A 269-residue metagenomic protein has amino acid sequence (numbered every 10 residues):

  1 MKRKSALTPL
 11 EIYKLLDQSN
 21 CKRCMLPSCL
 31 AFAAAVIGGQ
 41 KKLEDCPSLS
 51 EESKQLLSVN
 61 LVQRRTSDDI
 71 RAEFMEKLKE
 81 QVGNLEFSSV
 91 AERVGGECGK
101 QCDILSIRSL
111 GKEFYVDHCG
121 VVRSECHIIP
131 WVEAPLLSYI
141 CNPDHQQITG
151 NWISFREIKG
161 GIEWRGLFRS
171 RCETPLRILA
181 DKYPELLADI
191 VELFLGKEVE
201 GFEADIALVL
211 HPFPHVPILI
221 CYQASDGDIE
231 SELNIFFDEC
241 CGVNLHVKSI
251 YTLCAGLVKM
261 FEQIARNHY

Functional and structural regions predicted by a protein language model:
M1-T8, A34-D69: Non-heme iron-sulfur electron-transfer modules
L7-S19: Ferredoxin-like iron-sulfur electron-transfer modules
D17-A35: Local cysteine-cluster metal-coordination motifs and their immediate loop/turn environment, predominantly Fe-S cluster
C24-P27, C46-S48, G150-I153: Short coil/turn segments at secondary-structure boundaries
A35-G38, S109-I229, N234-M260: Conserved mixed alpha/beta catalytic, RNA-binding, or beta-rich assembly cores of soluble enzyme, regulatory
E44-L56, A72-F74, I104, S109 (+2 more regions): Catalytic cofactor-binding cores of redox enzymes
T66-E113, V122: Active-site loops and adjacent core secondary-structure elements that bind or stabilize anionic groups
L257-Y269: C-terminal functional extensions of proteins
